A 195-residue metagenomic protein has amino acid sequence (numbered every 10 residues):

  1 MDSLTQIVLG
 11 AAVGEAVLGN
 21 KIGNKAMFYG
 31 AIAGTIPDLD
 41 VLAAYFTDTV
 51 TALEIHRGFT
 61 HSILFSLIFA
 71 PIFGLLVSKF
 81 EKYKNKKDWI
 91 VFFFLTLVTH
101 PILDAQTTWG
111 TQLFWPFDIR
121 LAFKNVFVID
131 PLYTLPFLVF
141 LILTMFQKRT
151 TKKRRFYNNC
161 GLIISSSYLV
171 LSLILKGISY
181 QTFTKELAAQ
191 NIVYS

Functional and structural regions predicted by a protein language model:
M1-Y194: N-terminal membrane-targeting hydrophobic helices
